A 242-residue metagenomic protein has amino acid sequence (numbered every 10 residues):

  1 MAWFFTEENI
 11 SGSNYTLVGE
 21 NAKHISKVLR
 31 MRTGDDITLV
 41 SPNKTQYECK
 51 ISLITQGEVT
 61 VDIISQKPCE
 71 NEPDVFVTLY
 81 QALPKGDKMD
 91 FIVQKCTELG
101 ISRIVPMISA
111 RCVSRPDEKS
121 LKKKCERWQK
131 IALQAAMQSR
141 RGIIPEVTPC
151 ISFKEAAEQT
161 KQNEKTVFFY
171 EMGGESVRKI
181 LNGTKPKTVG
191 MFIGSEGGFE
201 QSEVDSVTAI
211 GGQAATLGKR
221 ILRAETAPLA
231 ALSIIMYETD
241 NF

Functional and structural regions predicted by a protein language model:
M1-P68: N-terminal positively charged helical leader segments and presequences
S13, T33-D35, T45-Y47, G57-V59 (+5 more regions): A generic structural signal for short beta-strands and their flanking turns/coil linkers
Y15-L17, D74-T78, K187-G190, A209-L217: Glycine/charged-rich beta-loop-alpha catalytic/anionic-binding loops adjacent to active sites
G34, C96, A132, V207 (+1 more regions): Residue-level signal for inorganic ion chemistry
I64, E70-V167: RNA substrate-binding interface of SAM-dependent RNA methyltransferases
N163-G198, S202-V204, G212-K219: Active-site/ligand-binding-proximal alpha/beta "capping" segment
Q201-F242: Structured adenosyl-cofactor binding patch, chiefly the S-adenosyl-L-methionine
